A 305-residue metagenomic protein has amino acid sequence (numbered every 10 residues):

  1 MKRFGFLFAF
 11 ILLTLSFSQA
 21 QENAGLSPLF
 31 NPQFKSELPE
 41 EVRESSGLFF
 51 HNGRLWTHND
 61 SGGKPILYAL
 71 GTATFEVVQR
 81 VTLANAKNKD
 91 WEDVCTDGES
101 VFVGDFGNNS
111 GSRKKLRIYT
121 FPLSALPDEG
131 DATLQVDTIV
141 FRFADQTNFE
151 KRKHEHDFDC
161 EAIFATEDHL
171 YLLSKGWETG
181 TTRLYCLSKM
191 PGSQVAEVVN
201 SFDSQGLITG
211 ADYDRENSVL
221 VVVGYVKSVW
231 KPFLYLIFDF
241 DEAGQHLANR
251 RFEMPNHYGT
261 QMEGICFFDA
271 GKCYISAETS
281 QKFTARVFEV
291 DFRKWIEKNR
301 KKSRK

Functional and structural regions predicted by a protein language model:
M1-S27: Bacterial Sec-dependent N-terminal signal peptides
Q21-K305: Sequence/structural signature of beta-propeller domains
